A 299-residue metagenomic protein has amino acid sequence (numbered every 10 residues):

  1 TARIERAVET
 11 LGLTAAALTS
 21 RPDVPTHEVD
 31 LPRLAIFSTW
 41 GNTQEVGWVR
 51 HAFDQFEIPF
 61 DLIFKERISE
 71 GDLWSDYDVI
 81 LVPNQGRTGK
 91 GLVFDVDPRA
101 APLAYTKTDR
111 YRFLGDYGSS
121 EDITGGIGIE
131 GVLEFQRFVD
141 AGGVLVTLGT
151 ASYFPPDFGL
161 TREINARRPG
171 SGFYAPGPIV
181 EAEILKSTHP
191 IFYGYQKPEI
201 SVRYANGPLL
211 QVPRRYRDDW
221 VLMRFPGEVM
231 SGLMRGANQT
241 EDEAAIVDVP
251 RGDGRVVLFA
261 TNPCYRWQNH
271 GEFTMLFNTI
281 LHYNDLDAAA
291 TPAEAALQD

Functional and structural regions predicted by a protein language model:
T1-D299: Intrinsic-disorder/low-complexity accessory segments
